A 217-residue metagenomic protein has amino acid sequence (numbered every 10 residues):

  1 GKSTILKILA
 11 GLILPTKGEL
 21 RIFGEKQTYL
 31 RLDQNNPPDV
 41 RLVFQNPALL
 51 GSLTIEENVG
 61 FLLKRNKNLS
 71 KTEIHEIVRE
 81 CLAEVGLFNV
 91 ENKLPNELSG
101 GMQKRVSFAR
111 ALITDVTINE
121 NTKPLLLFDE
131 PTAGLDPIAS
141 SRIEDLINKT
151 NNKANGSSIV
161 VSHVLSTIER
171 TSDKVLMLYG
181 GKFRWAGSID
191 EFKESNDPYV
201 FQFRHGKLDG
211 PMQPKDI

Functional and structural regions predicted by a protein language model:
A10: Helix-to-loop junction immediately C-terminal to a conserved catalytic motif
Q27-R41, K71, E194-N196: ABC ATPase NBD coupling module
L53-G60: Short coil-to-helix segment of the ABC ATPase nucleotide-binding domain corresponding to the Q-loop/switch region
K71-N89: Conserved ABC ATPase "signature" region
L94-L98, M102: Conserved ABC ATPase signature
N121, L126-D129: Catalytic Walker B motif of ABC-type/P-loop ATPase nucleotide-binding domains
S162-H163: H-loop/switch region of ABC-family ATPase nucleotide-binding domains
I168-R170: A short, surface-exposed alpha-helical micro-motif characterized by mixed small hydrophobic and charged/polar residues
